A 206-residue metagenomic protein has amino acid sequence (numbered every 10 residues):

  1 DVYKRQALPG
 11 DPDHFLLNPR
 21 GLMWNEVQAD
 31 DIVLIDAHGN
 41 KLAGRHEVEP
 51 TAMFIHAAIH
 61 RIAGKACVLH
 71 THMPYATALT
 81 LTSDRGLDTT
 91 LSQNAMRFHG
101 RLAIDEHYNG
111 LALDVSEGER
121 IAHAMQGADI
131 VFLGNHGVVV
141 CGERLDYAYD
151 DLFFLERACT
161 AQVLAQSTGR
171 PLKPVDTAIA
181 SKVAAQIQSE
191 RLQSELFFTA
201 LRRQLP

Functional and structural regions predicted by a protein language model:
D1-P206: Glycine-rich flexible loops
